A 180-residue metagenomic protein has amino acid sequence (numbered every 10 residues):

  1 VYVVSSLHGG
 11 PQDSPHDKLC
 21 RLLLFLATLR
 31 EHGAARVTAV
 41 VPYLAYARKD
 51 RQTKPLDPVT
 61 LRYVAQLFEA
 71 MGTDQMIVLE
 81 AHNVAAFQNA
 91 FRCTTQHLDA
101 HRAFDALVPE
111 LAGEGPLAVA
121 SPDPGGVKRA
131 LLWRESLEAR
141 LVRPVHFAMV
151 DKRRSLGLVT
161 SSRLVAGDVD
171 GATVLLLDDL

Functional and structural regions predicted by a protein language model:
V1-L180: PRPP-associated nucleotide enzymes
